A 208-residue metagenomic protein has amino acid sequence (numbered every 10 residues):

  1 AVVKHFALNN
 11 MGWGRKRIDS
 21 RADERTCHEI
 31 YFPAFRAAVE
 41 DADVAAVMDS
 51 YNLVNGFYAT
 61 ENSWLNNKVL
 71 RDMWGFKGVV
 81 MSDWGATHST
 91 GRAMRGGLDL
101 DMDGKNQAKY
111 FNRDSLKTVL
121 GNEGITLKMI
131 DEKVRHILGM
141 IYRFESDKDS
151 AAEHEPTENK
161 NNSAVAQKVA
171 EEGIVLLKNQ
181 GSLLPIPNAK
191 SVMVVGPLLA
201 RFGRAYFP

Functional and structural regions predicted by a protein language model:
A1-P208: Glycoside hydrolase catalytic-domain context in secreted enzymes
